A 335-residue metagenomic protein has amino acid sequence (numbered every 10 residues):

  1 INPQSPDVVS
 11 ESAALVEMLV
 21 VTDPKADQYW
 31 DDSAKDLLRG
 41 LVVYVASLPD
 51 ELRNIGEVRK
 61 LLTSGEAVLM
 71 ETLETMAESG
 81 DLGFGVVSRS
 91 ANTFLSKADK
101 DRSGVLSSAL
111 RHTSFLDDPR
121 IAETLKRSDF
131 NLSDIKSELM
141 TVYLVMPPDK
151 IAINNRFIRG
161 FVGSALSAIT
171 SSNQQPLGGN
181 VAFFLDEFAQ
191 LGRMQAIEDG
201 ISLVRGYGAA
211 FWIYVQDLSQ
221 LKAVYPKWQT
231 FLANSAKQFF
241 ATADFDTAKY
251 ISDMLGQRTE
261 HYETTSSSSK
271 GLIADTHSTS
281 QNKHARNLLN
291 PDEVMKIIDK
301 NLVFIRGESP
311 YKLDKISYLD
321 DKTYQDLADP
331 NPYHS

Functional and structural regions predicted by a protein language model:
I1-A209, K222-K227, A233, H284-S335: P-loop NTPase motor domains
I201-L302: Conserved ATP-driven motor cores of ASCE-family P-loop NTPases powering translocation/secretion/packaging/pilus
